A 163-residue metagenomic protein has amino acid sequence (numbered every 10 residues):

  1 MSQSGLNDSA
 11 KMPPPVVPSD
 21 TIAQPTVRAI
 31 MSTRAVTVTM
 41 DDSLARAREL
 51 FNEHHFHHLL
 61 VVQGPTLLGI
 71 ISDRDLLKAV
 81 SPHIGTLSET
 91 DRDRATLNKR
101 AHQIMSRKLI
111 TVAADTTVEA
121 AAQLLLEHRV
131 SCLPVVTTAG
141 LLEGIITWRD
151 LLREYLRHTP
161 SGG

Functional and structural regions predicted by a protein language model:
M1-G163: Tandem CBS (Cystathionine beta-synthase) repeat/Bateman regulatory domains
